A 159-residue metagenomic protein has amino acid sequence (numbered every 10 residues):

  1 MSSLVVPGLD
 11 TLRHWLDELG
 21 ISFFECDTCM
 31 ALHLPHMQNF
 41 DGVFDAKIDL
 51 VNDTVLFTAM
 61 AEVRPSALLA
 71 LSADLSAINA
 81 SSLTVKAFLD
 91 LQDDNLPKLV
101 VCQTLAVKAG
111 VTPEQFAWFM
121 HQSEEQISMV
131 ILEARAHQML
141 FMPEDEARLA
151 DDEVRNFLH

Functional and structural regions predicted by a protein language model:
M1-D45: Charge-rich, low-complexity N-terminal segments
S2, V6, P65, L69 (+1 more regions): Ordered, soluble secondary-structure elements with a strong preference for glycine-centered loop motifs and nearby
F23-C29, L50, D90-P97: Short, ordered beta-strand-loop transition motifs
H36-L69: Long, continuous compositionally biased terminal/linker segments
T58-K98, C102: Short, internal acidic amphipathic alpha-helical interface segments that mediate docking to partner proteins
D94-H121, L132-M139: Well-ordered alpha/beta subsegment
E125: Long, contiguous binding/interaction regions
R135-H159: Short, highly charged C-terminal tails/helix-capping segments
